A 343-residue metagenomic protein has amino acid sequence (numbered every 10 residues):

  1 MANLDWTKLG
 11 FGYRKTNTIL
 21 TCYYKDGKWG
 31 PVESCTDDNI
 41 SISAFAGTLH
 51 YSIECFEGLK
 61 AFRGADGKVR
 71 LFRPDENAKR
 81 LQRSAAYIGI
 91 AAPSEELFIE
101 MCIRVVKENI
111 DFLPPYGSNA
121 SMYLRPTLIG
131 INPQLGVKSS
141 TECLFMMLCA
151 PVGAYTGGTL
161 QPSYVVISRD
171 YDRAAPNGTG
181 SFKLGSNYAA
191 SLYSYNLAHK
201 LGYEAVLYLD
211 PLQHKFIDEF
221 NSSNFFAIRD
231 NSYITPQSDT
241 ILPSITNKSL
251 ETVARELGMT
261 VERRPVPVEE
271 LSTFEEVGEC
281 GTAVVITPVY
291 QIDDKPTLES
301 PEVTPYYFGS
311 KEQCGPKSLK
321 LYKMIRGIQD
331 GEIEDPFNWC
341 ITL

Functional and structural regions predicted by a protein language model:
M1-T36: Short, Gly/Pro- and small/polar-rich lid/capping loops
A2-T16, V165, L212, F216-L343: Conserved catalytic-core subdomain
D5, N77, Q82, I88-L201 (+2 more regions): Extended Lys/Arg-rich, glycine-bearing segments that form polyanion-binding/interaction patches within enzyme domains
N17-I19, F56, E142-L144, P162-S163 (+2 more regions): Short glycine-rich loop/turn motifs
T21-W29, C55, F62-G67, P74 (+6 more regions): Short acidic-glycine loop/turn motifs at beta-strand connectors
S34-A78: N-terminal cap/recognition module
S94-E96, F112-S121, V206-L209, T260-P267 (+1 more regions): Flexible, glycine/charged-enriched surface loops at secondary-structure junctions
